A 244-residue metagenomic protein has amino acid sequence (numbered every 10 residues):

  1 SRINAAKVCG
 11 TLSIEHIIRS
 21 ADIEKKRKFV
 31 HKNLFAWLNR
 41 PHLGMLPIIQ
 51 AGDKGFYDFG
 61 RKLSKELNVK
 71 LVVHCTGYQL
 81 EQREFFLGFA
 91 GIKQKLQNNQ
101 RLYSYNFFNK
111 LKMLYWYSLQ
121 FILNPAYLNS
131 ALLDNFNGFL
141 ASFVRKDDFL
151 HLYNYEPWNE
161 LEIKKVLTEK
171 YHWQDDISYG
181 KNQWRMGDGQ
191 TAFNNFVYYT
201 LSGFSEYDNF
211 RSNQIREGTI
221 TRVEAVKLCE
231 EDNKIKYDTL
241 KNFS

Functional and structural regions predicted by a protein language model:
R2-S244: Nucleotide-activated chemistry modules centered on ATP-dependent adenylation/adenylyltransferase
